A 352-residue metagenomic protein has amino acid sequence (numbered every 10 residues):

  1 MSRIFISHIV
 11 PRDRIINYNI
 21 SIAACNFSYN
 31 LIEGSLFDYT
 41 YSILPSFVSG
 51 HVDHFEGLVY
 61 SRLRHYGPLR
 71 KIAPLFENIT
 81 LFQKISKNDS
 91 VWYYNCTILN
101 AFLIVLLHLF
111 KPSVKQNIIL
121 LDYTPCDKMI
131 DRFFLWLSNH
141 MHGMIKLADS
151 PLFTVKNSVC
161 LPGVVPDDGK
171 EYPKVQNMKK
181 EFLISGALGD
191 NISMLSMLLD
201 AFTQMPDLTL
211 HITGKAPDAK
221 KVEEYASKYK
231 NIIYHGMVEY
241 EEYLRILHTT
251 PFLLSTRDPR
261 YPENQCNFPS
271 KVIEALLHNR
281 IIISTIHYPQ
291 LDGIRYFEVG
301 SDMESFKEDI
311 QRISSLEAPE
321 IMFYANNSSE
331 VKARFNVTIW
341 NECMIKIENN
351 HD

Functional and structural regions predicted by a protein language model:
M1-V48, N88, V114, G143 (+1 more regions): N-terminal subdomain of nucleotide-sugar transferases
F5-S7, P173-S193, L199-T203, L210-H211: Conserved donor-binding/catalytic core segment of Leloir-type glycosyltransferases
N19, N26, Y172-P173, S301-S305 (+1 more regions): A charged, aromatic-enriched C-terminal amphipathic alpha-helix characteristic of glycosyltransferases across folds
A73-N78, V91-P112: An aromatic- and histidine-rich active-site surface loop
P125-C126, L135, N139-Y172: Donor nucleotide-sugar binding/catalytic pocket of nucleotide-sugar-dependent glycosyltransferases
G189-S193, E241-Y243, L254-E274, S284-G293: Nucleotide-sugar-dependent
K220-L244, F252: Nucleotide-activated donor-binding/catalytic signature segment of Leloir-type glycosyltransferases, i.e., the conserved
L291-R312: Change "using UDP/GDP/dTDP sugars" to "using nucleotide sugars
